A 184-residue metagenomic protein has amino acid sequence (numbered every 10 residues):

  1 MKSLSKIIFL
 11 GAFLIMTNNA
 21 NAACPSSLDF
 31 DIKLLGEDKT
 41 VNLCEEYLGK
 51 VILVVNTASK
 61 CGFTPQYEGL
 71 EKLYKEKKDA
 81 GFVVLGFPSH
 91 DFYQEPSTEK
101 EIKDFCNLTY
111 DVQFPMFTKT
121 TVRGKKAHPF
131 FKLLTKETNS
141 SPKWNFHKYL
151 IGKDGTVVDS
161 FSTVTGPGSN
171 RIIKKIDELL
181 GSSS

Functional and structural regions predicted by a protein language model:
K2-L10: Sec-dependent signal peptide recognition, specifically the positively charged N-region followed immediately by
L14-F30: N-proximal helix/coil linker or "cap" segments that precede and/or mark the start of modular domains
A23-P25, L43-E45, G62: Sequence contexts marking disulfide-bonded cysteines in secreted/extracellular proteins
F30-V51, K72-K77: A short beta-strand-turn-helix
L48-I52, K78-V83, Y110-P115, N145 (+1 more regions): Loop/turn elements at helix/coil->beta-strand transitions in domains of secreted/extracellular proteins
N56-K60: Amphipathic alpha-helical repeat scaffolds
F63-A127: Structural microenvironment flanking redox-active thiols in thiol-disulfide oxidoreductases
P129-K132, K136-S184: Thiol-/selenol-based redox modules, centered on thioredoxin-like and closely related oxidoreductase domains
